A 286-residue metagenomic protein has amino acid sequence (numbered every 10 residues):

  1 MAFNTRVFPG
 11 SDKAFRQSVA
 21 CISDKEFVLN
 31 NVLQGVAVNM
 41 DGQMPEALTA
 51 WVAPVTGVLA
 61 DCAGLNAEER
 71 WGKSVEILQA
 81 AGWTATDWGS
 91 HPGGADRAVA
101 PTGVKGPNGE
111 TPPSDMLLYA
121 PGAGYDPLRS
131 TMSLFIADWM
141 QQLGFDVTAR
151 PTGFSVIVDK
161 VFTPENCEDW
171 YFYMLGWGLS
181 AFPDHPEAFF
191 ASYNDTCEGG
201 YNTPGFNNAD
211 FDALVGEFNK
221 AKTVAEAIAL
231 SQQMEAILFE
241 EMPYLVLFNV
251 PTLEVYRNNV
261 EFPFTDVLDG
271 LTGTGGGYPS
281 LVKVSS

Functional and structural regions predicted by a protein language model:
M1-N4, C21, L29-N31, G42-Q43 (+4 more regions): Structural recognition of the beta-strand scaffold that forms the well-ordered cores of secreted hydrolase catalytic
M1-S18, I22, N31-V32, F206 (+1 more regions): A bilobed periplasmic-binding-protein/Venus flytrap-type ligand-binding module shared by bacterial periplasmic
N4-F8, F15-S18, V55-N66, A120-P127 (+2 more regions): Second-shell loop/turn segments in exported
F8, A20-A37, T49, E76-T84 (+6 more regions): Sec-exported extracytoplasmic/periplasmic mature domains
N30-L33, W83-G122, A221-N258: Bilobed periplasmic-binding protein-like "clamshell/Venus-flytrap" ligand-binding domains
N39-P101, P121-S130, K222: Structural transition elements
L117, D138-T196, L230: Periplasmic binding protein-like
Y193-N194, E254-S286: Long beta-strand-rich cores associated with HINT superfamily self-processing modules
